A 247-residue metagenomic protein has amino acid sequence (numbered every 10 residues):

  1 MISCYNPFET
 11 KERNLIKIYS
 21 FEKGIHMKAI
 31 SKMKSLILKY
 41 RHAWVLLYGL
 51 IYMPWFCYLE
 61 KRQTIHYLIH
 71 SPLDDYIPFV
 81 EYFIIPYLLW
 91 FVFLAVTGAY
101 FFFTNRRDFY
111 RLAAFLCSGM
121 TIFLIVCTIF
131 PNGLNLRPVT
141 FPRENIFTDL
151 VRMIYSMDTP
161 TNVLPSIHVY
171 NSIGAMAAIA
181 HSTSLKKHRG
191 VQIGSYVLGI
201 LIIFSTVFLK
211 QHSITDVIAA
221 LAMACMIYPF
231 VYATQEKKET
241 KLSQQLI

Functional and structural regions predicted by a protein language model:
Y5, K17-K23: Short, positively charged and aromatic/hydrophobic N-terminal segments
E22-L94, P142: N-terminal transmembrane-helix/juxtamembrane module of multi-pass inner/ER membrane proteins
M53-W55, M120-T128, V197-V207: Aromatic-anchored segments of alpha-helical transmembrane domains
E60-L73, F102-K186, K238-I247: Membrane-interface loops
P86-F93, I167-N171, I218-A222: Membrane-embedded alpha-helical segments of multi-pass membrane proteins, especially the transmembrane helices
F93-T97, I173-A178, L198-S205: Hydrophobic, membrane-inserted alpha-helices
T140-F141, T159-L164, L201-I227: Interfacial helix-loop-helix junctions of multi-pass membrane proteins
S213, A219-I247: C-terminal membrane module of polytopic membrane proteins
